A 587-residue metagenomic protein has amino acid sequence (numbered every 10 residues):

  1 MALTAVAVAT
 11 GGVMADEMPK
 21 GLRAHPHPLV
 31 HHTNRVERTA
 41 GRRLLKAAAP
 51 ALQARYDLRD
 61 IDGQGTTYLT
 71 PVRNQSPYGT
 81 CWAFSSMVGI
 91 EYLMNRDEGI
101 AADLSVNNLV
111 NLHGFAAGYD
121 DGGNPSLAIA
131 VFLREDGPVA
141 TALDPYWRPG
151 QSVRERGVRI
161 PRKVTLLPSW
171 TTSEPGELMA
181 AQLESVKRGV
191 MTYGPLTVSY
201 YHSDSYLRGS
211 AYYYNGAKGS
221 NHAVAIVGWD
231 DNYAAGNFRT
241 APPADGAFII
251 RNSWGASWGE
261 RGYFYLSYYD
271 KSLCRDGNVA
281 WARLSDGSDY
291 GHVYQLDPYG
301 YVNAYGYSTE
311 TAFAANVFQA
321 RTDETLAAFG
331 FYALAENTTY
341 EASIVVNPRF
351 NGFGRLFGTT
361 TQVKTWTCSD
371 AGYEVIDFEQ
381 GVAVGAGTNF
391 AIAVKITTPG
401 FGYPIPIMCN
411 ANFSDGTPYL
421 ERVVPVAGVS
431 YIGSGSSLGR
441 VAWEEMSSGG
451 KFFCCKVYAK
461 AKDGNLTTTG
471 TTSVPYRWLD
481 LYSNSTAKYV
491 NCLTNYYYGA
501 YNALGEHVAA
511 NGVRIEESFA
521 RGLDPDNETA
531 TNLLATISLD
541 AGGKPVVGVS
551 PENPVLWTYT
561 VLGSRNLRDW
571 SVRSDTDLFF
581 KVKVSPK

Functional and structural regions predicted by a protein language model:
M1-A9: Bacterial N-terminal signal peptides
G11-E17, Y56-D60, R283-T309, G464-Y497: Boundary/junction segments of secreted and surface-exposed precursor proteins
G12-D62: N-terminal zymogen propeptides
A49-L52, Y56-D62, W82-E91, N108-A247 (+4 more regions): Predominantly the structural core of cysteine protease catalytic domains
V88, N95, E135-V139, H202-S205 (+10 more regions): Acidic glycine-/aspartate-rich tracts in secreted/extracellular proteins
N337-E421: Aromatic- and Gly/Pro-enriched, solvent-exposed loop/edge beta-strand patches characteristic of beta-rich domains
K395-G470: Short, surface-exposed beta-strand/loop patches at domain edges that form aromatic-rich interfacial subsites
T467-K587: Short, composition-biased motifs enriched in small/polar/acidic residues
